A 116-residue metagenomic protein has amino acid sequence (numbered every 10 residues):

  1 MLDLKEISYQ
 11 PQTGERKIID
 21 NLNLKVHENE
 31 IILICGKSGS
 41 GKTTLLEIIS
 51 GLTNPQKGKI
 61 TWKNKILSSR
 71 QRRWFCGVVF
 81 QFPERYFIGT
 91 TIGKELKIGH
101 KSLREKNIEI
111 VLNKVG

Functional and structural regions predicted by a protein language model:
M1-L4, S8-N21, E28: A short, flexible loop at the N-terminus of ABC-type nucleotide-binding domains that lies
L33, R70-F82, T90: ABC nucleotide-binding domain signature
C35-K37: The feature captures the beta-strand-to-loop junction immediately N-terminal to the Walker
T43-T44: Conserved Walker
S50: Helix-to-loop junction immediately C-terminal to a conserved catalytic motif
G58-W74: Conserved ABC transporter NBD signature motif
F82, I88-N107: Q-loop/switch helix immediately C-terminal to the Walker
R104-G116: Conserved ABC ATPase "signature" region
